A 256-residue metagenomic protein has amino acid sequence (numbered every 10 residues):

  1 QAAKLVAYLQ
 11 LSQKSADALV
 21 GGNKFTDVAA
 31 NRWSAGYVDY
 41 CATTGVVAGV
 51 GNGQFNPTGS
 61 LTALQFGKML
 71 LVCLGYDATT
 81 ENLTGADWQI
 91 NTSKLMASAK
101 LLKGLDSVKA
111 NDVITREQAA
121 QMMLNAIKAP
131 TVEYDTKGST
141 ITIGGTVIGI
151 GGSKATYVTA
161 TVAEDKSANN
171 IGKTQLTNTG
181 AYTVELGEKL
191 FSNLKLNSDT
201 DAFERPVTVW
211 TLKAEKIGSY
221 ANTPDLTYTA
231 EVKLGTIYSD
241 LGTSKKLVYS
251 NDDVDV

Functional and structural regions predicted by a protein language model:
Q1-A35, T44-L64, L71-V113, I127-T227: Feature responds to low-complexity, polar/acidic, surface-exposed segments characteristic of secreted/exported proteins
M122-N125: Extracytoplasmic, non-cytosolic globular domains
E204-V256: Structural detector for short beta-strands of small beta-barrel domains
